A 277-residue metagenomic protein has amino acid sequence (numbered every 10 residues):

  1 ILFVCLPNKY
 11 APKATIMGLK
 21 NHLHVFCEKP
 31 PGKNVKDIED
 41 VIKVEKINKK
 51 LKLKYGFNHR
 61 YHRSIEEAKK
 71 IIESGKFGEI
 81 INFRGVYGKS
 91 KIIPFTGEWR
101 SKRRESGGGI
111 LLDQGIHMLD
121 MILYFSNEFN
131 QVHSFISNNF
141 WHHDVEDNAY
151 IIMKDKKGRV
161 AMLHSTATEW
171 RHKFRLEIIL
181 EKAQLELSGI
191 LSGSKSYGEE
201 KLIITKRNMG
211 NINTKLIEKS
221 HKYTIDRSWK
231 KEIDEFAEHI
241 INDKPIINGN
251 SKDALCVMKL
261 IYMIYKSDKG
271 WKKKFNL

Functional and structural regions predicted by a protein language model:
I1-V4, K46, K156, F236-L277: C-terminal helix-rich "cap/oligomerization" subdomain common to oxidoreductases
I1-V44: Beta-loop-alpha module in the N-terminal Rossmann-like domain of NAD(P)-dependent dehydrogenases, especially those
V4, C27, L53-Y55, L187: Hydrophobic residues in well-ordered beta-strands that form the structural core
C5, F125, F135, H164-S165 (+1 more regions): Short, well-ordered coil/turn residues at beta-beta hairpins and beta-strand->alpha-helix junctions within
N21-L23, N48-K52, R159: A short helix->loop->beta-strand "cap" motif at the edges of active sites that frequently abuts
H22, G97-E105, I212-K219: Short glycine/proline- and charge-enriched loop/turn segments that cap or connect secondary-structure elements
L51, H59-H142, W271: Predominantly a Rossmann-like dinucleotide-binding segment in NAD(P)-dependent oxidoreductases
H142-D144, K157-E232, I247: NAD(P)-dinucleotide binding in Rossmann-like oxidoreductases
